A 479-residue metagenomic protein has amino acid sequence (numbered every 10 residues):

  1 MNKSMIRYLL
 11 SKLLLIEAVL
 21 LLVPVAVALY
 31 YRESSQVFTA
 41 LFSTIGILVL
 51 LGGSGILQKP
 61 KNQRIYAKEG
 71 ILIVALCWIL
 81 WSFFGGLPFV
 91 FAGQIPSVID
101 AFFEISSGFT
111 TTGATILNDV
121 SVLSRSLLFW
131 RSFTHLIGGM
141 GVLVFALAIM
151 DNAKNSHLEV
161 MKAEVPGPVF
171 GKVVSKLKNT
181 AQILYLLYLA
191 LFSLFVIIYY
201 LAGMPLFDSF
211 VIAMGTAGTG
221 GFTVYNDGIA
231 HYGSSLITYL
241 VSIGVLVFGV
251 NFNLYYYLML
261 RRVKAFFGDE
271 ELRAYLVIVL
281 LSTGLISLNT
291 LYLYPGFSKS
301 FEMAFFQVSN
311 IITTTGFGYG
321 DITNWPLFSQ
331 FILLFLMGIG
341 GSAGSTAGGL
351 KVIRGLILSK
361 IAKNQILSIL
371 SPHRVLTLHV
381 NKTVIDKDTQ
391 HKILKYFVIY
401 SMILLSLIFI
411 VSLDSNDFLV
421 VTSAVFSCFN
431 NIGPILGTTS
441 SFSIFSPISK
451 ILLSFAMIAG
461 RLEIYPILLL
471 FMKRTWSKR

Functional and structural regions predicted by a protein language model:
M1-R479: Membrane-proximal intracellular helices of multi-pass ion channels
